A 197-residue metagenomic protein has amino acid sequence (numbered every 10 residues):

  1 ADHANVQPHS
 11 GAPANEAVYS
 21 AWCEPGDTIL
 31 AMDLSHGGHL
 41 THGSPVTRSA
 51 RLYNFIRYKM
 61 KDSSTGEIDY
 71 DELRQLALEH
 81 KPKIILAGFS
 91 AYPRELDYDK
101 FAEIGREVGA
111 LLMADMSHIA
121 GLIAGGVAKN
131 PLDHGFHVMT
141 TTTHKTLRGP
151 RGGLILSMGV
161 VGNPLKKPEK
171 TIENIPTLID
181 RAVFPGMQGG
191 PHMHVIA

Functional and structural regions predicted by a protein language model:
H3-A197: Conserved PLP-enzyme active-site core in the AAT-like
